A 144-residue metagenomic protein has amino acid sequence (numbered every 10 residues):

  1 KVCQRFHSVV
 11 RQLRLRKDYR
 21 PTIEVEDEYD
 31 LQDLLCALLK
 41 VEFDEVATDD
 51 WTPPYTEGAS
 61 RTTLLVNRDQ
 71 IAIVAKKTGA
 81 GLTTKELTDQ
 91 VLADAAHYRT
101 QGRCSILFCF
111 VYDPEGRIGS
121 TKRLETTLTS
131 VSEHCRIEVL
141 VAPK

Functional and structural regions predicted by a protein language model:
V2-T48: Acidic-basic catalytic patches of nuclease active cores, encompassing PD-(D/E)XK and other metal-cofactor nuclease
R16-P21, A75-K77, F108-V111: Glycine- and acidic
E24, D44-D69, K85: Active-site metal-binding core of divalent-cation-utilizing nuclease and nuclease-like domains
E26-L34, A59, L82, E86-D89 (+1 more regions): Short, well-structured alpha-helical interface segments that form or flank functional binding sites
L35, L64-A80: Conserved catalytic cores of phosphodiester-cleaving nucleases, focusing on short active-site segments
D69-Q70, G102-L107, C135: Short glycine-/polar-rich loops that comprise or flank the Walker A/P-loop and associated switch/sensor motifs
T78-T121: Catalytic cores of nucleic-acid endonucleases
D113-K144: Domain-level recognition of nuclease-like catalytic cores that cleave nucleotide substrates
